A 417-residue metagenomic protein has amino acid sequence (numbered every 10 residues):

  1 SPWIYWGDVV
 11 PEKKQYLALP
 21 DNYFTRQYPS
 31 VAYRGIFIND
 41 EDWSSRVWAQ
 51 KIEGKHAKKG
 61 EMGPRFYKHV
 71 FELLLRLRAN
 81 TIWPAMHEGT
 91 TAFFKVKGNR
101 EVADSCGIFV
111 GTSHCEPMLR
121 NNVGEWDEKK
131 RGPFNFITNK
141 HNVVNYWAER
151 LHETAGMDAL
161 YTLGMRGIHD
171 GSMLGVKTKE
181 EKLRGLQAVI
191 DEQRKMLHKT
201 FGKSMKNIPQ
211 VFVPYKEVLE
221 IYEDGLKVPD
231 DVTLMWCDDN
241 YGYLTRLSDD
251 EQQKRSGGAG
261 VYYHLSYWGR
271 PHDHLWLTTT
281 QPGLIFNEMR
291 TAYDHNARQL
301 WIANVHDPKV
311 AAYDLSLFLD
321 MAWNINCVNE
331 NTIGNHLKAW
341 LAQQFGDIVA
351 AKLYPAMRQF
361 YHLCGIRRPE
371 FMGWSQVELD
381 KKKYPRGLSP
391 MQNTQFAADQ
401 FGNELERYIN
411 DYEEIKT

Functional and structural regions predicted by a protein language model:
S1-T138, V211-P214, E223-G242, D250-P282 (+2 more regions): Feature activates predominantly on carbohydrate-active enzymes
W6-V9, K51, K129, R150 (+4 more regions): Enriched - but not universal
V10-P20, T25, H87, F94-K95 (+5 more regions): Gly/Pro-rich turn-and-neighbor structural signature
Y16, G54, M173, K177 (+3 more regions): General secondary-structure edge motif
M62, F66, N142-V143, G185-V189 (+4 more regions): Soluble or luminal CAZymes and related metallo-dependent hydrolases
L75, N80-W83, T90, G98 (+3 more regions): Structured mid-domain segments that build the active-site/substrate or prosthetic-cofactor binding neighborhood
A92, L119-N121, G171-S172, P308-A312: Short catalytic/ligand-binding loop motif for oxyanion handling, primarily in non-cytosolic enzymes, centered on
F109-R120, P133-A148, N324-L341: Short, basic, helix/turn surface patches
